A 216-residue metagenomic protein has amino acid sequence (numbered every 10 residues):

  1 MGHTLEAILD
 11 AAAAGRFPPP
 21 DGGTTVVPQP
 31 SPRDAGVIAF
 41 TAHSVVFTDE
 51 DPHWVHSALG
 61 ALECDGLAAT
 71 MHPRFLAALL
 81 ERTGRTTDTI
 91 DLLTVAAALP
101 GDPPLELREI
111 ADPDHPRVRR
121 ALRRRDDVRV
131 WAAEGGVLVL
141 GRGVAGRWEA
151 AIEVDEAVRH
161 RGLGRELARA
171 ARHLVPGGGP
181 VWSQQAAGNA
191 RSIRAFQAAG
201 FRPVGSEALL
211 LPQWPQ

Functional and structural regions predicted by a protein language model:
M1-D88, R108-R125: N-terminal charged segments
S44, G146, V175-A187, E207: Conserved GNAT acetyl-CoA-binding A-motif
T87-A96, R202-Q216: Conserved catalytic-core motifs of GNAT/GCN5-like acyltransferases
L99-E106: Short, charged/polar, Gly/Pro-enriched secondary-structure boundary elements
R124-L138: Conserved beta-hairpin
G135-W148, I152-D155: A conserved beta-strand-loop-helix scaffold within acyl/acetyltransferase catalytic domains
A150, V154, H160-L174, S192-A198: Conserved acetyl-CoA-binding loop-helix of GNAT-fold acetyltransferases
R165, A187-E207, Q213: Conserved active-site alpha-helix within GNAT-family acetyltransferase domains
